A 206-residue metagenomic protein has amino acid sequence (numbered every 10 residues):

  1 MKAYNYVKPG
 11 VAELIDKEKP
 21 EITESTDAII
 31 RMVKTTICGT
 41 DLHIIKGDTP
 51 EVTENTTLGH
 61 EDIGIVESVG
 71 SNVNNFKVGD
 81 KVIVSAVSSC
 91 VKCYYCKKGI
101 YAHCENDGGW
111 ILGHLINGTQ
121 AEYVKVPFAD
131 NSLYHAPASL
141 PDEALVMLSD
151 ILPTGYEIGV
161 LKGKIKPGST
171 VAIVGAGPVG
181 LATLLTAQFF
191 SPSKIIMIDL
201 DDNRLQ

Functional and structural regions predicted by a protein language model:
M1-K2: Extreme N-terminal starter segment of soluble prokaryotic enzymes
V7, K19-P20, T53-G59, L112-N117 (+1 more regions): Short Gly/Pro-enriched turn/cap motifs at secondary-structure boundaries
K8-G10, E24: Residue-level recognition of beta-strand termini and adjacent short loop/turns
P20-T35, D48-K97, P137-S139: Glycine-rich beta-strand-centered segment in the early N-terminal region that forms part of a ligand/cofactor-binding
C38, N75-F76, A86-Y134, A138 (+1 more regions): Cysteine-cluster motifs in flexible loop/terminal segments that predominantly coordinate metals
T40-K46: Cytochrome P450 core scaffold surrounding the K-helix E-X-X-R motif and the conserved "meander" helix-loop region
L140-Q206: Mid-domain Rossmann-like dinucleotide-binding core that forms the NAD(H)/NADP(H) cofactor-binding site
